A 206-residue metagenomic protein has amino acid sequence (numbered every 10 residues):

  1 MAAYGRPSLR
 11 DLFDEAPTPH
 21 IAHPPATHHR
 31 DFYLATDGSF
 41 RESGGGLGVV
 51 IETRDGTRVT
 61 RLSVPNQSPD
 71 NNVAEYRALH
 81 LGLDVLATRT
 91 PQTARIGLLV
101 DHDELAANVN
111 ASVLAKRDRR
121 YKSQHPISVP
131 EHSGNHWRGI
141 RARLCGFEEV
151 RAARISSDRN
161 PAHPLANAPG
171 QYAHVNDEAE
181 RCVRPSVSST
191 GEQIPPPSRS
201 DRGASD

Functional and structural regions predicted by a protein language model:
M1-S43, A168, V175, C182-D206: Basic, amphipathic N-terminal segments that precede the first structured/catalytic domain
A2-Y4, E15-I21, L47, P65-P69 (+1 more regions): A generic short-segment signal for beta-strand/edge and adjacent turn/coil regions
H20-V73, D84-T88: RNase H-like nuclease fold core
V73, R77, E131-G134: Conserved phosphate-coordination/catalytic loops
A78-L79, L83: Alpha-helical metal-binding/catalytic segments enriched in His/Glu/Asp
R95, L99, D103, A107-D206: C-terminal functional segments of enzyme domains
